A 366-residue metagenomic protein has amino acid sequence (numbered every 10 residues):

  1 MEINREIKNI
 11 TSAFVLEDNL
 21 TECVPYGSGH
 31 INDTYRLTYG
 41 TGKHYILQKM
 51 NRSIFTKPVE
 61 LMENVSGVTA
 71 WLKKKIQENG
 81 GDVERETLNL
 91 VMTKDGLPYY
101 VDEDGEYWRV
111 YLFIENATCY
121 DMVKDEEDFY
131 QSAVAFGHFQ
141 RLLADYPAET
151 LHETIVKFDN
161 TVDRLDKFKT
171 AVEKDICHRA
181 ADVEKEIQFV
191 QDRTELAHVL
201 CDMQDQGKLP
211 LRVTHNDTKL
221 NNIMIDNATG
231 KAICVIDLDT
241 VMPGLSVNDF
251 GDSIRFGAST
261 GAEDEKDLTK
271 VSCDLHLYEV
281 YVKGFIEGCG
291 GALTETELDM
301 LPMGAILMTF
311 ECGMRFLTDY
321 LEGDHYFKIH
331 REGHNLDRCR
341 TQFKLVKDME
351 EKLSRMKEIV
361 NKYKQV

Functional and structural regions predicted by a protein language model:
M1-V24: Juxta-kinase regulatory segment immediately upstream of eukaryotic protein kinase catalytic domains
C23-T170, G244-S246, G257, A262-V271 (+3 more regions): Conserved ATP-binding subdomain of kinase catalytic cores across diverse folds
V24-S28, Q48-K49, F55-V59, I114-V134 (+5 more regions): ATP-dependent phospho-/nucleotidyl transfer catalytic cores
Y45, E86, R109, R212 (+2 more regions): Protein kinase-like catalytic core scaffold
T56, I225-K283, G290-L293, I329-N335: Active-site Asp-x-Gly
M62-V65, F136, Y278, V282 (+1 more regions): Amphipathic alpha-helical segments in well-structured domains
E103, D128, P210-H215, M242 (+3 more regions): Secondary-structure capping and boundary motifs in well-ordered enzyme cores
D163, E279-N361: Helix-rich C-terminal or lid/interface subdomains of diverse kinases
